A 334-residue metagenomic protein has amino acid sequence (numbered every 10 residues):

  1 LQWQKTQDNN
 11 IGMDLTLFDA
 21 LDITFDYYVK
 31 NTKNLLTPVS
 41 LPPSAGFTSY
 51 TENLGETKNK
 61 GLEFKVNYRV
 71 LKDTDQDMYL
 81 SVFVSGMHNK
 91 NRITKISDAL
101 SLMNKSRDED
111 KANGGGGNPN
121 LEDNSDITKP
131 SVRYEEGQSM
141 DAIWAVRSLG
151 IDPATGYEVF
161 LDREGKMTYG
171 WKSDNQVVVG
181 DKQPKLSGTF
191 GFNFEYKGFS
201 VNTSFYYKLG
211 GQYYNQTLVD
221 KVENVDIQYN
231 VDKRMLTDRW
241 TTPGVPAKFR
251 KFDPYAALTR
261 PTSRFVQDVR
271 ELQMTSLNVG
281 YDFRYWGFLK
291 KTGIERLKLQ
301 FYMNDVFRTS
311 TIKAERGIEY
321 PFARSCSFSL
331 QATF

Functional and structural regions predicted by a protein language model:
L1-D22, Y50-D75, D181-S187: Outer-membrane beta-barrel signature, preferentially recognizing the C-terminal barrel domain of Gram-negative
Q2-G46, M87: Membrane-embedded beta-barrel scaffold of Gram-negative outer-membrane proteins
D19-I23, L62, D73-T74, G198-T203 (+2 more regions): Repeated loop/turn-to-beta-strand initiation elements of outer-membrane beta-barrel proteins
I23, L80-V82, F190, Y196 (+3 more regions): Transmembrane beta-strands of outer-membrane beta-barrel proteins
Y27-K33, V70, G86-R92, Y196-G198 (+5 more regions): Transmembrane beta-strands of outer-membrane beta-barrel pores
E52, L71-K182: Conserved small-residue
E63-N67, F83-S85, L277, F322-F334: Outer-membrane beta-barrel "beta-signal"
K208-L297, M303: Extracytoplasmic gating/loop element in the C-terminal half of outer-membrane beta-barrel translocons and assembly
